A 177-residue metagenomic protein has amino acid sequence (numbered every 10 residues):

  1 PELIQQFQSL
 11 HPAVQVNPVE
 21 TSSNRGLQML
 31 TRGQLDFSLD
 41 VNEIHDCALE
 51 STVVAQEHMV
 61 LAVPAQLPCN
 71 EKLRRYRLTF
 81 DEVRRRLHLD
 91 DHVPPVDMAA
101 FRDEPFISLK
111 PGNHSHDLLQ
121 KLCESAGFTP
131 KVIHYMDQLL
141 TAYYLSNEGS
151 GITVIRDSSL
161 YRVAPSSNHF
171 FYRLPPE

Functional and structural regions predicted by a protein language model:
P1-H11, Q15-Q28: N-terminal winged-helix
Q6, N24-F80, H169-Y172: Short beta-strand-centered segments that line the small-molecule binding cleft or hinge of alpha/beta clamshell
Q15, G33-Q34, V53, P105 (+3 more regions): Conserved functional loop/turn residues at catalytic and ligand-binding sites
Q15-T21, V41-N42, L109, T129-Q138: Short beta-strand-to-loop elements that line the ligand-binding cleft of bilobed periplasmic-binding protein-like
V19, N24-Q34, A126, L139-S150: Short helices/loops that flank or line small-molecule/ion binding pockets
T21, L35-V41, D137, V154-R156 (+1 more regions): Short beta-strand and adjacent tight-turn residues that come in two discontinuous sequence segments and form the edges
C47-V53, E57, L140-E177: Beta-alpha-beta core module
C69-E71, Y76-A126: Secondary-structure junction motif
